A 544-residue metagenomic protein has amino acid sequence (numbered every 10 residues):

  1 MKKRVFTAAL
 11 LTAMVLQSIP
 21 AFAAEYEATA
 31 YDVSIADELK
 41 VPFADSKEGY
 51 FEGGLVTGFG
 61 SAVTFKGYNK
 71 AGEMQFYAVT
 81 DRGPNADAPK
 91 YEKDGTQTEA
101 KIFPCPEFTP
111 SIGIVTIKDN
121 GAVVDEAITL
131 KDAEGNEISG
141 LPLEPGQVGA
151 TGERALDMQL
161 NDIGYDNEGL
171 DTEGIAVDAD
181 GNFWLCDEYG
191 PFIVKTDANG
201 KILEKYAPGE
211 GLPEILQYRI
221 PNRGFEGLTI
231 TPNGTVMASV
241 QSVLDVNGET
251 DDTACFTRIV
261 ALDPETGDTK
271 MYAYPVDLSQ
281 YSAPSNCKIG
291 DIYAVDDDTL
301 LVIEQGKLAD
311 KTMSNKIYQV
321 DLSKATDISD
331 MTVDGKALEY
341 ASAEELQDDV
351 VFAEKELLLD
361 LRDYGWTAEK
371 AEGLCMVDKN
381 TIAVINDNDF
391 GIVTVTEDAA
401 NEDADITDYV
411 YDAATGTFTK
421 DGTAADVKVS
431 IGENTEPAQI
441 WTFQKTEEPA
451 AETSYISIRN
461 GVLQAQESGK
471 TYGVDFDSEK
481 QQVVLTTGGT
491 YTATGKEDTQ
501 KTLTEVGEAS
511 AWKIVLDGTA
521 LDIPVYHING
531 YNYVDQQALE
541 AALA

Functional and structural regions predicted by a protein language model:
K2-A23: Sec-dependent N-terminal signal peptides of Gram-positive bacterial secreted proteins and lipoproteins
R4, I112, V302, D535-A538: Solvent-exposed, charged interface segments at domain starts and junctions
A8-L11, D363, Y526: Short, functionally important structural connectors and interaction interfaces within domains
P20, D81, S242-V243, P524-V525 (+1 more regions): Proline-rich low-complexity regions
A24-E452: Sequence/structural signature of beta-propeller domains
A450-A544: Primary recognition of N-terminal secretory signal peptides and signal-anchoring hydrophobic helices
